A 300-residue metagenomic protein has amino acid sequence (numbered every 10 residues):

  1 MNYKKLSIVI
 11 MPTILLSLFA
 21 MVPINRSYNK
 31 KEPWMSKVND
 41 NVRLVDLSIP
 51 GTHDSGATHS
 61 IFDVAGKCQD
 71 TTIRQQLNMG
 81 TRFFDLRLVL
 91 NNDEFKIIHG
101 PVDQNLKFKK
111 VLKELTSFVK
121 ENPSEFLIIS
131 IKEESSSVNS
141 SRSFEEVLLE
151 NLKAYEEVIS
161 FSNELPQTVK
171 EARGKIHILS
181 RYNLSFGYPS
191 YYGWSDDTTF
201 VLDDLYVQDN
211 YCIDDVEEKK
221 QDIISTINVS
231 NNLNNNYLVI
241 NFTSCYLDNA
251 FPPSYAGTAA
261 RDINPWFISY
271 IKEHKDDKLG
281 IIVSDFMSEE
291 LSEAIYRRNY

Functional and structural regions predicted by a protein language model:
M1-M11: N-terminal Sec-pathway targeting helices
S17-F83, L90-N122, F126, F186-S190 (+1 more regions): Long, acidic (Asp/Glu-rich), low-complexity accessory segments flanking structured domains
L88, S137-N139, P252: A cross-family signal for N-terminal binding/gating loops and helix N-caps that shape access to the active site
L90, E133-S135, Y182-L184: Active-site-proximal loop/turn and secondary-structure-junction residues that shape catalytic pockets, frequently
F108-L115, S141-N151, V216-I224, A259-F267: Well-ordered, non-membrane alpha-helical segments in soluble/globular domains
E125-F126, S136-S180: A surface/extracellular/periplasmic glyco- and lipid-processing/surface-interacting theme
I129, I178, I282: A residue-level signal for conserved active-site and pocket-lining positions in enzyme catalytic cores
I159-H274: Surface-exposed substrate-engagement region within the catalytic domains of secreted or surface-exposed extracellular
